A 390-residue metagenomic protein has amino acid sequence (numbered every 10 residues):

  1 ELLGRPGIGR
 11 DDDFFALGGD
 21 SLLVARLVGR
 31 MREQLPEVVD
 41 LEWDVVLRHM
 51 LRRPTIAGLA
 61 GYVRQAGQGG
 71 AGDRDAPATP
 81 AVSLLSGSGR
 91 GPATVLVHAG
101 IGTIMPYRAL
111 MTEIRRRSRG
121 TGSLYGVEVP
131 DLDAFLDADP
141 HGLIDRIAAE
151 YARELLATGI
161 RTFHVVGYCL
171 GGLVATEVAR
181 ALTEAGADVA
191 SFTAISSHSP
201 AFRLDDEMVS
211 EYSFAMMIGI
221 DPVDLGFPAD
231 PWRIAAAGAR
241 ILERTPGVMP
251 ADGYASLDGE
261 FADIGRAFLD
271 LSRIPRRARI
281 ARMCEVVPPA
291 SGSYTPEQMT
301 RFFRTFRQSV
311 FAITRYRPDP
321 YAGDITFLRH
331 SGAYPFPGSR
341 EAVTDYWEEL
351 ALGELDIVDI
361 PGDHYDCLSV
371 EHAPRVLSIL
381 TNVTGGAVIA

Functional and structural regions predicted by a protein language model:
E1-D75, H198-M208, P374-S378: Phosphopantetheine-dependent thiolation modules in NRPS/PKS and related acyl-activating systems
G61-R64, G70-A390: A hydrolase-biased, glycine/serine/histidine/acidic-enriched motif that marks catalytic-domain neighborhoods in diverse
